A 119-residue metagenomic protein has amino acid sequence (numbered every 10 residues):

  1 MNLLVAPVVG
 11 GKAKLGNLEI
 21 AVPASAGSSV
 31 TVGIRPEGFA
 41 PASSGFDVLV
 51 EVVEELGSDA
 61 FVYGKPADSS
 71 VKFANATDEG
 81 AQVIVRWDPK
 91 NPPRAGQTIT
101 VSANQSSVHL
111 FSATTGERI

Functional and structural regions predicted by a protein language model:
M1-I119: Non-catalytic connector elements of ABC transporters
